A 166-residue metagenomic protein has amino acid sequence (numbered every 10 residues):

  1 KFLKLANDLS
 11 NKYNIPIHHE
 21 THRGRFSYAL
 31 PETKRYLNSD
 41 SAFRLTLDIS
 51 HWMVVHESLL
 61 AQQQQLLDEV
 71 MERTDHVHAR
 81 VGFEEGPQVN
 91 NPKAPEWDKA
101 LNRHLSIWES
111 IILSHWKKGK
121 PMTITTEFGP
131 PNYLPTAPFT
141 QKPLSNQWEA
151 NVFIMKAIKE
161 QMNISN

Functional and structural regions predicted by a protein language model:
K1-L45: Active-site acidic/histidine proton-transfer and metal-coordination neighborhood in alpha/beta enzyme cores
S39-R44, M53-N166: Histidine-acidic metal/acid-base catalytic patches
D48: Active-site glycine-centered loops adjacent to acidic/histidine catalytic or metal-binding residues that shape
